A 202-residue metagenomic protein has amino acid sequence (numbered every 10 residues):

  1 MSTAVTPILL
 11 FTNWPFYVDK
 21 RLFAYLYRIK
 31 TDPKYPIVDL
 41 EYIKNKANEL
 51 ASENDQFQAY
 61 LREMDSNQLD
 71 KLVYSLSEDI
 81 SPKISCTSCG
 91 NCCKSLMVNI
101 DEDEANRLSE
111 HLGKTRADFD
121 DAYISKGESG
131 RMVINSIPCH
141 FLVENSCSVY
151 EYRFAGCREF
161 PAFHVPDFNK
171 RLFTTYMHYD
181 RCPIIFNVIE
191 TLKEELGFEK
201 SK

Functional and structural regions predicted by a protein language model:
D19-K202: Short loop/turn segments that flank or connect secondary-structure elements
